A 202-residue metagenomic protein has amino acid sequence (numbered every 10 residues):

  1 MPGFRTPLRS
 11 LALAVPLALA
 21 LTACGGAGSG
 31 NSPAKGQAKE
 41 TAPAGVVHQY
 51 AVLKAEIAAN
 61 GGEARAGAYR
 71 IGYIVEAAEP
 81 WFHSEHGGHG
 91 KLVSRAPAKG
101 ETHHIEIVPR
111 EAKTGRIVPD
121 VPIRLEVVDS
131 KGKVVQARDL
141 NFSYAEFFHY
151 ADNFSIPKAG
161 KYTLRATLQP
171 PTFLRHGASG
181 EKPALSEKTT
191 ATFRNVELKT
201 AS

Functional and structural regions predicted by a protein language model:
M1-L13: Bacterial N-terminal signal peptides that target proteins for export
A20-A23: C-terminal motif of bacterial Sec signal peptides marking the signal peptidase cleavage site
G25-G28: Bacterial signal peptide processing site
G36-H104, T200-S202: Beta-strand-rich domain onsets/edges
E101-K113: Beta-strand-rich structural segments
V108, A137-T172: Short, solvent-exposed, Trp/other aromatic-anchored flexible loops in extracytoplasmic proteins
E111-V134: Short flexible loop/turn segments that cap and initiate beta-strands
G177-S202: Short beta-strand elements
